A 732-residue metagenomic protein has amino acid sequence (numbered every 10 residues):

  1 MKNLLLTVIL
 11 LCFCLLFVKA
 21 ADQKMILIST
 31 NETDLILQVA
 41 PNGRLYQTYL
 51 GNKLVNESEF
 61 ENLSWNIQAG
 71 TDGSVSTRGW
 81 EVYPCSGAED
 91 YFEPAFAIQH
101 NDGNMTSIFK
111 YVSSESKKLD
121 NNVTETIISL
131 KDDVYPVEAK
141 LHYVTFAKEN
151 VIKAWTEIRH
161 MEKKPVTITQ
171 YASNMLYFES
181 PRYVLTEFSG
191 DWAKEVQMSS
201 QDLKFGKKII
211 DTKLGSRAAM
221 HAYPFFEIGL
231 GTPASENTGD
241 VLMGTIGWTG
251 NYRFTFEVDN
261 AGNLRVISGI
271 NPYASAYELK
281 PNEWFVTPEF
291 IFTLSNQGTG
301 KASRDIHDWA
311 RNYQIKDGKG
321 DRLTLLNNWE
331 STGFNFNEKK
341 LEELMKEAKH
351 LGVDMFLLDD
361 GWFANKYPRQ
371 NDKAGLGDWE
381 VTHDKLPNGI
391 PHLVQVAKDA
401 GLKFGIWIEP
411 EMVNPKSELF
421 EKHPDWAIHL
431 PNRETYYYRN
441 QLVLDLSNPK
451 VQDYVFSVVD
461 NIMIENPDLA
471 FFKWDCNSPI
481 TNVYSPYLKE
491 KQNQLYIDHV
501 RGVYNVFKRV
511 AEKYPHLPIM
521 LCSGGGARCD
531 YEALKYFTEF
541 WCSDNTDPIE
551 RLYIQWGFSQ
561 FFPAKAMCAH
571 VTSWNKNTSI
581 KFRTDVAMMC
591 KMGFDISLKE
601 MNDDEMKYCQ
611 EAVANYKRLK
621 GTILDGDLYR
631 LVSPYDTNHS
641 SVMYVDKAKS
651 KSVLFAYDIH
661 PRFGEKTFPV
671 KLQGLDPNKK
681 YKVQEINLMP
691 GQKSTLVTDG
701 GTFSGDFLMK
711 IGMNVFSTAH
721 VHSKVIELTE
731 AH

Functional and structural regions predicted by a protein language model:
M1-Q23: Bacterial Sec-dependent N-terminal signal peptides
D22-S29, T33-I36, L45-E257, Y273 (+1 more regions): Polysaccharide-binding surfaces and accessory modules of carbohydrate-active proteins
E32, F226, E236, P634-P677: Carbohydrate-binding surface patches
E32, N104-Y111, Y277-N296, V721-L728: Short Pro-Gly-centered flexible turn/kink motifs
T77-G79, G87-F109, P233, T238-N251 (+6 more regions): Glycine-rich, aromatic-flanked loop segments that form ligand/cofactor-binding clefts across common enzyme folds
D317-S457, N466, A470-F471: Aromatic-lined carbohydrate-binding/catalytic grooves of carbohydrate-active enzymes
P387-G389, E421-H423, A427-K581, K591-I596 (+1 more regions): Active-site neighborhood of glycoside hydrolase catalytic domains
H660-H732: C-terminal beta-sandwich/jelly-roll accessory domains of carbohydrate-active enzymes
